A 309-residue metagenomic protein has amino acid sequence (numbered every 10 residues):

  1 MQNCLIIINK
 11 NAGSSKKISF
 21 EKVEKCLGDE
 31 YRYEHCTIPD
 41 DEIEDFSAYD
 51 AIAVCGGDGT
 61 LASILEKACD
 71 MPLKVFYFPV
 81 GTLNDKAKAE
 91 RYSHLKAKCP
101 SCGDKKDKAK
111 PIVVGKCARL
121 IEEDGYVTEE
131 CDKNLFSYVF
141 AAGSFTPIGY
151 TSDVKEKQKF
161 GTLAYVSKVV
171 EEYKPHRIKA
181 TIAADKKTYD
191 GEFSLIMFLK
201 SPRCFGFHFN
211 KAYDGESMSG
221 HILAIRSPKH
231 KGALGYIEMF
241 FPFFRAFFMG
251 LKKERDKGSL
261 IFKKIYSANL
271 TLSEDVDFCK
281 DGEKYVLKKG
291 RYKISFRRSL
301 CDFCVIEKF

Functional and structural regions predicted by a protein language model:
Q2-F160: Small-residue-rich beta-alpha loop regions that form the catalytic core of phosphotransfer and lipid-active enzymes
K10, K186-T188, G282: Residue-level detection of beta-strand-connecting loop/turn positions
S15, G206-F207, C279, C304: Short helix/loop capping segments that flank catalytic or ligand/cofactor-binding pockets
Y31, Y49, P72, E192-F193 (+2 more regions): Short, well-ordered alpha-helix to beta-strand connector turns
A97-P100, G161-Y165, M249-L251, E274-V276: Short Pro/Gly-enriched beta-strand edge/turn motifs at strand-loop
A109-V114, E122-D124, R177-K179, K186 (+4 more regions): Short, acidic/polar N-cap/turn motifs at the starts of alpha helices
E123-A224: ATP/pyrophosphate-binding catalytic subdomain of soluble kinases
A184, S217, S227-F309: ATP/nucleoside-binding phosphotransfer catalytic cores, i.e., glycine-rich phosphate-binding loops
